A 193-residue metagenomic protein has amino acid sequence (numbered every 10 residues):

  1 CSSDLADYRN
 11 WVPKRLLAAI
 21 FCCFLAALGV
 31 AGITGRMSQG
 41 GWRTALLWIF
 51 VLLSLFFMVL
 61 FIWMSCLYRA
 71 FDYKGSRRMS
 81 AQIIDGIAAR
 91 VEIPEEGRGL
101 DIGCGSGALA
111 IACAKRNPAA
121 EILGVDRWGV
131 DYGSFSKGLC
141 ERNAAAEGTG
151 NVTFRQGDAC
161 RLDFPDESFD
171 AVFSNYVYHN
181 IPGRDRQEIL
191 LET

Functional and structural regions predicted by a protein language model:
C1-S2: Short, small-residue-biased leader/transition segments that mark boundaries at the very start of proteins
V12-A18, I62-I83: Class I SAM-dependent methyltransferase Rossmann-like catalytic core, especially the SAM/SAH-binding loop
R78-E96: Conserved alpha-helix/loop element of class I SAM-dependent methyltransferases that forms part of the SAM/SAH-binding
E95-G105, L123: Conserved class I S-adenosyl-L-methionine
S106-P118: Conserved SAM-binding loop of SAM-dependent methyltransferases across substrates and taxa, primarily the Class I
G148-A159: Conserved SAM-binding strand-loop segment of SAM-dependent methyltransferases
C160-A171: A short acidic, Gly/Pro-enriched loop at the edge of an enzyme's catalytic core that lines a small-molecule cofactor
I181-E192: A short, conserved alpha-helix within the catalytic core of class I
